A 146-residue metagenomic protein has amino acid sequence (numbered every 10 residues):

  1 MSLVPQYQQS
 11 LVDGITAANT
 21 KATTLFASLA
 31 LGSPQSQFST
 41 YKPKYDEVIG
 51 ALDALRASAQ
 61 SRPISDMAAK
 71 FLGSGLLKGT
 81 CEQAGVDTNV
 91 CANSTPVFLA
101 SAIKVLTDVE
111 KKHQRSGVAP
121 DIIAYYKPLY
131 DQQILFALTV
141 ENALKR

Functional and structural regions predicted by a protein language model:
M1-S39: Immediate post-signal-peptide N-terminus of mature secreted/exported proteins
S10-A17, K21-T24, P43-A54, S101 (+2 more regions): Charged, amphipathic alpha-helical oligomerization/scaffolding segments
D13, A17, S58-M67, N89-A102: Amphipathic, heptad-repeat alpha-helices with coiled-coil/zipper character that mediate oligomerization and scaffolding
I15, A22-L29, S33, L52-A59 (+4 more regions): Sec/Tat-exported extracytoplasmic proteins
S28-T80: Alpha-helical segments in soluble extracytoplasmic regions
C91-R146: C-terminal amphipathic alpha-helix
